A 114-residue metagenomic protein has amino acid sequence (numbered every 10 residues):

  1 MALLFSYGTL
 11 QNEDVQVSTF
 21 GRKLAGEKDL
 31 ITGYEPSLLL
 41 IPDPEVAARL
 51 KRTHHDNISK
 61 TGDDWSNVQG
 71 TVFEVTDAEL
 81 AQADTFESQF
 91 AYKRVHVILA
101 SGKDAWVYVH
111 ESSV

Functional and structural regions predicted by a protein language model:
M1-V114: Glycine-aromatic micro-motifs
